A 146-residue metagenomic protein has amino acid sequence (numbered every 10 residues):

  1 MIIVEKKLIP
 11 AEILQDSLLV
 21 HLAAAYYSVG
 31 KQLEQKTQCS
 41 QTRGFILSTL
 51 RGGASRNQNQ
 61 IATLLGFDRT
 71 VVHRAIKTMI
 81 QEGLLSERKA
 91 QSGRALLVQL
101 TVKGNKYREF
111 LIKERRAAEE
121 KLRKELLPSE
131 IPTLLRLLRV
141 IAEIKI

Functional and structural regions predicted by a protein language model:
M1-E12, P128-I146: C-terminal regulatory/oligomerization modules of transcriptional regulators
M1-T37: N-terminal leader segment of winged-helix/HTH proteins
A23, S48-G52, I112, R139: Short, locally clustered residues in the helix-turn-helix/winged-helix DNA-binding domain
A25-V29, L65, Y107, L111-R123 (+1 more regions): Alpha-helical linker/hinge and terminal dimerization helices associated with HTH transcriptional regulators
Y27-V71: N-terminal helix-turn-helix DNA-binding core of bacterial DNA-binding proteins
G53, Q58-N59, L84, L97 (+1 more regions): Alpha-helical transmembrane segments and membrane-interface helix-loop junctions in multi-pass membrane proteins
K77-R136: Charged, amphipathic alpha-helical coiled-coil/dimerization segments
